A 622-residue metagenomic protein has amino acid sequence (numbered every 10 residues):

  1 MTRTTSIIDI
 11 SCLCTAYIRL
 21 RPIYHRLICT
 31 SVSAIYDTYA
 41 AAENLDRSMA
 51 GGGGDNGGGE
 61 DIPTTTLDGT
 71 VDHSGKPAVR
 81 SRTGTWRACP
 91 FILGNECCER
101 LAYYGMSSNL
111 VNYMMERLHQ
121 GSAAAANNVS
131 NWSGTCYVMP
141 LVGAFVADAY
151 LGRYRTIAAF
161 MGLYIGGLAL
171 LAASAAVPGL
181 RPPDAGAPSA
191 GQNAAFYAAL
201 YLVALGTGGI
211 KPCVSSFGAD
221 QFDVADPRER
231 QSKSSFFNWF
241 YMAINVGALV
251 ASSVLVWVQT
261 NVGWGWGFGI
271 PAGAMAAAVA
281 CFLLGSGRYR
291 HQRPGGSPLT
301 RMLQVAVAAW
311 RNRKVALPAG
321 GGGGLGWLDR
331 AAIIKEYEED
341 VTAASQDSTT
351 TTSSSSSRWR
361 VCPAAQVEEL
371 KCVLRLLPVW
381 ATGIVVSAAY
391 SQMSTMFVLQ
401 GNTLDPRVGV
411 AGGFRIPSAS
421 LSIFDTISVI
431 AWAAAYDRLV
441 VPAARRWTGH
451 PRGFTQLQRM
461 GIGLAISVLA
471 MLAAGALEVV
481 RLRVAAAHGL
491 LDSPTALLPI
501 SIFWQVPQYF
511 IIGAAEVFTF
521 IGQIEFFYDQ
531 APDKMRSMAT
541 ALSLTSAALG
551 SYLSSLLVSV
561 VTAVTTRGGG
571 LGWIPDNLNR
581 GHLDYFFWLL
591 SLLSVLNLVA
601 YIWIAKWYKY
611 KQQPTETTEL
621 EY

Functional and structural regions predicted by a protein language model:
M1-A41: Intrinsically disordered, low-complexity basic segments at termini and long loops, enriched in Pro/Gly and/or Arg/Ser
I35-R181, G186-Y622: Hydrophobic transmembrane alpha-helices of multi-pass solute transporters/permeases
